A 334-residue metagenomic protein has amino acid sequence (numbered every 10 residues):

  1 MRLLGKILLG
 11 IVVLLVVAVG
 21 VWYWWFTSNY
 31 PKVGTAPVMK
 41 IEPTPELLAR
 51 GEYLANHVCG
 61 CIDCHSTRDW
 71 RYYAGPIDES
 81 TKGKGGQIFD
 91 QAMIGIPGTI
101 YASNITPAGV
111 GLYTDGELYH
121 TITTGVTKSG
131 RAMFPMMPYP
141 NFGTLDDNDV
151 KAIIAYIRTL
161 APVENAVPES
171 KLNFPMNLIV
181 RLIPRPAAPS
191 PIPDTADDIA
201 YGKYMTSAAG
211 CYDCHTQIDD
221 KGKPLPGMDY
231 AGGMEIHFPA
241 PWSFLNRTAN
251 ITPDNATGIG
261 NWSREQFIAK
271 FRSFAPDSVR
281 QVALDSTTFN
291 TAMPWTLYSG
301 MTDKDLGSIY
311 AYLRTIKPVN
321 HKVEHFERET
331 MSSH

Functional and structural regions predicted by a protein language model:
M1-V33: N-terminal type II signal-anchor transmembrane helix that functions as the membrane-insertion/stop-transfer segment
V19, P138-A200, D305-Y312: Extended surface/linker regions that mediate inter-domain or inter-protein docking in multi-component redox
K32-N56, V180-S207, K221, T257-I259: Electrostatic cytochrome c docking/interface patches
G51, V58-R68, I153, G202 (+4 more regions): The canonical Cys-X-X-Cys-His
Y53-G98: Extracytoplasmic/periplasmic/luminal assembly and interaction segments in envelope/secretory/respiratory proteins
V58, Y101, T106-L112, P138 (+4 more regions): Interaction-mediating elements
G83-Y119, P140-V150, D229-S278, W295-L306: Electron-transfer interface patches adjacent to heme c in soluble/periplasmic c-type cytochromes and di-/multiheme
S129-L145, D277-L297, H321: A cross-kingdom feature marking solvent-exposed beta-strand/loop segments within repeated, beta-rich binding/scaffold
